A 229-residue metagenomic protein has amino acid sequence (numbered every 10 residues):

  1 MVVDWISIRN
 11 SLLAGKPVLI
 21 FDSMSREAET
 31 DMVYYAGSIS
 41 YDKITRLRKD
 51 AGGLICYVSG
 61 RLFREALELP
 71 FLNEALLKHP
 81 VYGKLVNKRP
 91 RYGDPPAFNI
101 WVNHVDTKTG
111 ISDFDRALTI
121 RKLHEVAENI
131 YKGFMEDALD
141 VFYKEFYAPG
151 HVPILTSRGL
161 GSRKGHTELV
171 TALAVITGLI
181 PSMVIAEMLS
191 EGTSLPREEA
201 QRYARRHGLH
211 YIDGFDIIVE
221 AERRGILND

Functional and structural regions predicted by a protein language model:
M1-D229: Catalytic domains of riboflavin
